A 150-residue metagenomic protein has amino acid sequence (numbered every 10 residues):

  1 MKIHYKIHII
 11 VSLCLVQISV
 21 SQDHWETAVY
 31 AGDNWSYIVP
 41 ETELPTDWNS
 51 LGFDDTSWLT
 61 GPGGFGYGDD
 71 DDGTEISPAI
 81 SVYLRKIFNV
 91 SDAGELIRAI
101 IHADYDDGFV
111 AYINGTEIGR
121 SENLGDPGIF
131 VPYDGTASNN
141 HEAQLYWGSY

Functional and structural regions predicted by a protein language model:
M1-D23: Bacterial Sec-dependent N-terminal signal peptides
I18-T42: Boundary/junction segments of secreted and surface-exposed precursor proteins
A28-Y30, L51, A79-Y83, G94-L96 (+1 more regions): Short, surface-exposed loop/turn motifs at beta-strand boundaries within globular domains
N34-P45, G52, G64-G66, S91-A93 (+2 more regions): Acidic glycine-/aspartate-rich tracts in secreted/extracellular proteins
W35, W58, F88, G94-G115: Aromatic-lined ligand-binding clefts that engage carbohydrates, nucleic acids, or primary amines
L51-I87: Surface-exposed, low-complexity/disordered Ser/Thr/Gly/Pro/Asn-rich loops and linkers
S81-I87, R98-I100, W147-S149: Intrinsic-disorder/low-complexity, polar/charged segments enriched in Ser/Thr/Lys/Arg/Asp/Glu/Gln
N114-Y150: Beta-strand-rich ligand-recognition modules
